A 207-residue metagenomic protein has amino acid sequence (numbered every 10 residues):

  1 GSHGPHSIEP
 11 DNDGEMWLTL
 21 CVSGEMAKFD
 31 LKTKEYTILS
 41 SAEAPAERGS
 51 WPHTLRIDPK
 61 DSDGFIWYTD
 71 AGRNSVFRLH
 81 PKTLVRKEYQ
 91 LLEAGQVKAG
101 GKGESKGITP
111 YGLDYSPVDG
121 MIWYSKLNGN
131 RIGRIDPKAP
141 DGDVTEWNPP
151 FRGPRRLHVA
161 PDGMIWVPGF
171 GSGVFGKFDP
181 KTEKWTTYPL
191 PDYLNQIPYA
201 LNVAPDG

Functional and structural regions predicted by a protein language model:
G1, T37-E43, K87-E93, V144-P149 (+1 more regions): Beta-propeller fold detector
G1-D13, A44-G64, A94-D119, P150-D162 (+1 more regions): Beta-rich, blade/repeat-based domains predominating in secreted/periplasmic proteins but also intracellular
D11, M16-V22, I66-G72, Y115-S116 (+2 more regions): Conserved beta-strand positions in repeat-built beta-propeller and related beta-rich domains
M16, Y36, G64-I66, R86 (+4 more regions): Hydrophobic residues embedded in beta-strands of well-ordered beta-sheets
G24-K28, N74-R78, R131-R134, G173-K177: A short loop-to-beta-strand structural motif that recurs across blades of beta-propeller domains
D30-K34, H80-L84, D136-P140, D179-E183: Short loop/turn segments that connect beta-strands within beta-propeller blades
L127, P137, T145-P161, P168-G171: Eukaryotic tandem repeat interaction scaffolds
F178-P191, A200-N202: C-terminal closing repeat unit and adjoining cap/tail of repeat-based domains
